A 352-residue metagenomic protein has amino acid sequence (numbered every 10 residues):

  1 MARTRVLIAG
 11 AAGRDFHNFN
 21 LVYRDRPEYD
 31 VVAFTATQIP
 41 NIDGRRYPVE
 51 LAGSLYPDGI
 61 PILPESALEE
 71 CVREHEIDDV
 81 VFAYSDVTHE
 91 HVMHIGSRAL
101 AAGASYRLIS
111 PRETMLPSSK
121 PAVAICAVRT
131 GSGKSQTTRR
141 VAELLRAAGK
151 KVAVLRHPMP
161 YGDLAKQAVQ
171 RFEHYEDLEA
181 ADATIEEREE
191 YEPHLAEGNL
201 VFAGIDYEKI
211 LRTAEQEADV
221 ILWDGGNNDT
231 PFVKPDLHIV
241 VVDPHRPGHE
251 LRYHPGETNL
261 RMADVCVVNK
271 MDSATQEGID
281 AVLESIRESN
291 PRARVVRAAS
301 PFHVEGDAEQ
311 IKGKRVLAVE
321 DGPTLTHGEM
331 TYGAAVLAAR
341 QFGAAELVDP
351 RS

Functional and structural regions predicted by a protein language model:
T4-D25: Glycine-rich adenosine-cofactor-binding loop
D30-N41, E346-S352: A short beta-strand-loop structural module common to alpha/beta enzyme folds
T37-G59, L164-A168: N-terminal beta-loop-helix "entrance" segment that forms/cooperates in small-molecule cofactor or anionic ligand
Y47-R112: Phosphate-bearing ligand-interacting subdomains that bind or position ATP/ADP/UDP/GDP/NAD(P) or nucleotide-linked
R73-H75, V123-A124, Q136, E143-R287 (+2 more regions): Flexible phosphate-sensing "switch/lid" loops adjacent to ATP/NTP-binding sites across phosphate-transfer
A101-L116, H249-L251, R294-A298: Short, acidic/small-residue loops that bind anionic groups at enzyme active sites
S132-G133: Conserved glycine(s) of the Walker
